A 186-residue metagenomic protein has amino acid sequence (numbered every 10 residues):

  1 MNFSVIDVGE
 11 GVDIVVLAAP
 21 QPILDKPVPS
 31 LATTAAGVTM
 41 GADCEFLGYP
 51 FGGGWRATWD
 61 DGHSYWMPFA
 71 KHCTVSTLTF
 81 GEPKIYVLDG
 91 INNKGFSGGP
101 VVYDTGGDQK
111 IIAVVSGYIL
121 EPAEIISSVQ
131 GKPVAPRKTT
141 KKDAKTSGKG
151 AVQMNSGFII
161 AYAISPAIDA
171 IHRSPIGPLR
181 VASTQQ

Functional and structural regions predicted by a protein language model:
M1-G81, I85, D89-G90, K94 (+5 more regions): Serine endopeptidase catalytic core focused on the charge-relay Asp
G98-P100: Beta-propeller and closely related beta-sheet repeat lectin domains
Y103-Q186: C-terminal subregion of chymotrypsin/trypsin-like serine protease catalytic domains
